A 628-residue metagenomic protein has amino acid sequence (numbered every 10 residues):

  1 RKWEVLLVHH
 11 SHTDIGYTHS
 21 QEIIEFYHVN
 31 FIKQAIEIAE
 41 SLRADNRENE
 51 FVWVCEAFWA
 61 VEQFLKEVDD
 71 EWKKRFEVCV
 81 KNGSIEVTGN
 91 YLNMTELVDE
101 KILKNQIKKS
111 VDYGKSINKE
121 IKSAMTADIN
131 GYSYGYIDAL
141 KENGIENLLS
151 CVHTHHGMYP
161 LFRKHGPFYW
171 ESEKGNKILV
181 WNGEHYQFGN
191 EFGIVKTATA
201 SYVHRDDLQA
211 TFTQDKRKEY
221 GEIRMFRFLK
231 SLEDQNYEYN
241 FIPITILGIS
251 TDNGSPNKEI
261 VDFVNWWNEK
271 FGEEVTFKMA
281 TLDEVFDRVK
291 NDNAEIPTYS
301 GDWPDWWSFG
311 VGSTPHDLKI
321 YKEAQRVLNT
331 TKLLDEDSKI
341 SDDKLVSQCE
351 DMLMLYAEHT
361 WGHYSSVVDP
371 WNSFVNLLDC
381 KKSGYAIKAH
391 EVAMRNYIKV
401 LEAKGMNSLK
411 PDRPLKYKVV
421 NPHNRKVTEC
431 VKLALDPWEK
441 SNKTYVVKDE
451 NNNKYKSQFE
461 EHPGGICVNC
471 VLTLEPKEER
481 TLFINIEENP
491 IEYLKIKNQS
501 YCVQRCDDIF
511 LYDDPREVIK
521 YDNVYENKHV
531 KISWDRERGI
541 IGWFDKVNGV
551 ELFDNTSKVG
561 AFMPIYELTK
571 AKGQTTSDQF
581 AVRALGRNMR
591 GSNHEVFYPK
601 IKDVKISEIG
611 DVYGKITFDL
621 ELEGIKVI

Functional and structural regions predicted by a protein language model:
R1-L409, K416, E450-N451, T473 (+3 more regions): Catalytic-domain carbohydrate-binding cleft regions of carbohydrate-active enzymes
G193-T197, D343, S347, L355-I628: Catalytic and substrate-binding regions of extracellular carbohydrate-active enzymes, especially polysaccharide lyases
